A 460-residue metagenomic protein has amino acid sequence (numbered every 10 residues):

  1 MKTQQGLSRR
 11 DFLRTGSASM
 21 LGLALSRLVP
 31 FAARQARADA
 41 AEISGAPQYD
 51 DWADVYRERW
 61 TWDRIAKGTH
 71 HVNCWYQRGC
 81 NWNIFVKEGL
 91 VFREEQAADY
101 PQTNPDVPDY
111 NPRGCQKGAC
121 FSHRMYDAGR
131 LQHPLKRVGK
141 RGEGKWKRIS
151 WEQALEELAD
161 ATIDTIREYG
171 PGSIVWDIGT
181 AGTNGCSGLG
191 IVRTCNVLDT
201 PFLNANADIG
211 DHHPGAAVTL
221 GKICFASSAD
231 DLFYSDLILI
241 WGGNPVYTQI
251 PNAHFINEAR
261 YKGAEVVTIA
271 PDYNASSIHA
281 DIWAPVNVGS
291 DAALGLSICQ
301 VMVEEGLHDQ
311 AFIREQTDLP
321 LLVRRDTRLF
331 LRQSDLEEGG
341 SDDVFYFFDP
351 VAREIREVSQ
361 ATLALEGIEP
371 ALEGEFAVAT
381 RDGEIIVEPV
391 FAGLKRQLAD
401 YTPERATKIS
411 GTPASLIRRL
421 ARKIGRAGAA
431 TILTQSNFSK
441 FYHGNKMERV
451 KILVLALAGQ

Functional and structural regions predicted by a protein language model:
K2-F376, G383-I386, R405, P413 (+1 more regions): N-terminal export/assembly segments and adjacent metallocofactor-ligating motifs of anaerobic energy-metabolism
P134, A161, V301, Q397 (+3 more regions): Residues that form generic nucleotide/phosphate-binding pockets
G170, N274-A280, R396-T402, R426-T434: Short acidic (Asp/Glu) and glycine-rich catalytic loops that position anionic groups and cofactors
P389, G393-R419, K423: A charged, amphipathic alpha-helical module
E404, S415, L420, I424-Q460: A glycine-rich, hydrophobic/aromatic-adjacent loop/helix-cap motif
